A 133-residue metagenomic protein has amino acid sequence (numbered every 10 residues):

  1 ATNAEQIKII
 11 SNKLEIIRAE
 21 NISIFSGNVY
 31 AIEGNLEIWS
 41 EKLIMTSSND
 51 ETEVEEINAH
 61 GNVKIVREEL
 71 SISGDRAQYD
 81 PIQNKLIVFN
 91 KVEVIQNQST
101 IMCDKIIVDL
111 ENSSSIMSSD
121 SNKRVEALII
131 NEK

Functional and structural regions predicted by a protein language model:
A1-K133: Mature-chain termini and adjacent capping regions
